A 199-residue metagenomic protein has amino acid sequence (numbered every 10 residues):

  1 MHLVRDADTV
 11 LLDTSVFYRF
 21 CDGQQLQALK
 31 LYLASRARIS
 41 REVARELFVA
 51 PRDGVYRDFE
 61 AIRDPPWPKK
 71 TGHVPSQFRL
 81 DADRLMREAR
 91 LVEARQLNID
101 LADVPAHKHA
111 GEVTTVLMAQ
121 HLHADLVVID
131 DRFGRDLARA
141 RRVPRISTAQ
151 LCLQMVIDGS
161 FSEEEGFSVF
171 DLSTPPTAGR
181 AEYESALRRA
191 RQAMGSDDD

Functional and structural regions predicted by a protein language model:
M1-H123, R132-R135, R141, I146 (+2 more regions): Active-site-proximal, substrate-binding regions of enzyme catalytic domains and RNA-binding/basic surfaces
V127-V128: Conserved SAM-binding loop
M155-S162: Short, flexible loop segments at boundaries between secondary-structure elements
